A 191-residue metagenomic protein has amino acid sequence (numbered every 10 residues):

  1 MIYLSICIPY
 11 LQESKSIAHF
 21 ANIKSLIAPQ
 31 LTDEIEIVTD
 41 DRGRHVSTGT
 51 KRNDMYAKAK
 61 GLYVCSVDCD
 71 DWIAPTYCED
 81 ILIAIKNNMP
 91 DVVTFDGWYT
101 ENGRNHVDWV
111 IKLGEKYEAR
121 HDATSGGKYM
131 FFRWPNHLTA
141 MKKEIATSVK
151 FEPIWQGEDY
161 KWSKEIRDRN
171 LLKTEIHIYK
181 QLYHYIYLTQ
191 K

Functional and structural regions predicted by a protein language model:
E13-P29: Short, well-formed alpha-helical segments that are part of the catalytic scaffolds of diverse glycosyltransferases
G43-A59: Glycine-rich, basic loop-to-helix element that forms the pyrophosphate-binding segment of sugar-nucleotide handling
V64: Short aromatic/hydrophobic "clamp" motif used to bind/position activated sugar donors
D68-W72: The conserved acidic donor/metal-binding loop of glycosyltransferases
C78-V110: Conserved donor NDP-sugar-binding/catalytic core segment of glycosyltransferases
K116-M141: A recurrent flexible, glycine/aromatic-enriched loop bordering the glycosyltransferase active site that acts as
Q156-W162: Acidic donor-binding loop at a coil-to-helix junction in glycosyltransferase catalytic cores that engages
I176-K191: Active-site donor/metal-binding and catalytic loop motifs of nucleotide-sugar-dependent glycosylation enzymes
